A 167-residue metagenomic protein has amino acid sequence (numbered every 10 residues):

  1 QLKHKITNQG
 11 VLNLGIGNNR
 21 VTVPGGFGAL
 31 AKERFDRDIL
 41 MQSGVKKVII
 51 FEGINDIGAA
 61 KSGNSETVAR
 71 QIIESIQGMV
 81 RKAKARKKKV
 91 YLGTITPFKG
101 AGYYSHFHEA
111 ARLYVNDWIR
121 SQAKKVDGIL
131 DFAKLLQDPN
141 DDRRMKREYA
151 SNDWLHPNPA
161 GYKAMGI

Functional and structural regions predicted by a protein language model:
Q1-Q77, K99-Y104: Conserved SGNH/GDSL esterase-like catalytic core that processes O-acyl groups on lipids and polysaccharides
K5-I6, A85, A123-K124: Short, well-ordered coil/turn elements that cap or connect secondary structure elements
Q9-G15, K46-E52, K88-T94, G128-D131 (+1 more regions): Structural recognition of the beta-strand scaffold that forms the well-ordered cores of secreted hydrolase catalytic
R34, G78, Y114, W118: Short Gly/charged-rich anion-binding patches and loops
L40-M41, K84, R120: Non-catalytic positions within long, well-ordered alpha-helices that form the structural scaffold/packing of enzyme
K47-I49, A59-K61, A83-K87, Y91-T94 (+2 more regions): Extended hydrophobic-aromatic, low-complexity segments
G58, I95-I167: Catalytic His-Asp segment of secreted/periplasmic serine-dependent ester chemistry enzymes
I76-K84: Surface-exposed amphipathic alpha-helices with a cationic face
